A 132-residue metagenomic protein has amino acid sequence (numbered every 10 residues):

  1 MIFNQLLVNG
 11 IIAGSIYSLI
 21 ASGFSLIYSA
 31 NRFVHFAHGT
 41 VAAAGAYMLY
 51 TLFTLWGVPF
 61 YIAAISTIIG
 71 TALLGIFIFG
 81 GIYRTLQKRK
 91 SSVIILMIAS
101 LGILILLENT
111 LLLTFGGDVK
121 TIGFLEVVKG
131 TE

Functional and structural regions predicted by a protein language model:
M1-N31, F36-E132: Small-residue-rich transmembrane alpha-helical segments that form helix-helix packing/gating elements in polytopic
